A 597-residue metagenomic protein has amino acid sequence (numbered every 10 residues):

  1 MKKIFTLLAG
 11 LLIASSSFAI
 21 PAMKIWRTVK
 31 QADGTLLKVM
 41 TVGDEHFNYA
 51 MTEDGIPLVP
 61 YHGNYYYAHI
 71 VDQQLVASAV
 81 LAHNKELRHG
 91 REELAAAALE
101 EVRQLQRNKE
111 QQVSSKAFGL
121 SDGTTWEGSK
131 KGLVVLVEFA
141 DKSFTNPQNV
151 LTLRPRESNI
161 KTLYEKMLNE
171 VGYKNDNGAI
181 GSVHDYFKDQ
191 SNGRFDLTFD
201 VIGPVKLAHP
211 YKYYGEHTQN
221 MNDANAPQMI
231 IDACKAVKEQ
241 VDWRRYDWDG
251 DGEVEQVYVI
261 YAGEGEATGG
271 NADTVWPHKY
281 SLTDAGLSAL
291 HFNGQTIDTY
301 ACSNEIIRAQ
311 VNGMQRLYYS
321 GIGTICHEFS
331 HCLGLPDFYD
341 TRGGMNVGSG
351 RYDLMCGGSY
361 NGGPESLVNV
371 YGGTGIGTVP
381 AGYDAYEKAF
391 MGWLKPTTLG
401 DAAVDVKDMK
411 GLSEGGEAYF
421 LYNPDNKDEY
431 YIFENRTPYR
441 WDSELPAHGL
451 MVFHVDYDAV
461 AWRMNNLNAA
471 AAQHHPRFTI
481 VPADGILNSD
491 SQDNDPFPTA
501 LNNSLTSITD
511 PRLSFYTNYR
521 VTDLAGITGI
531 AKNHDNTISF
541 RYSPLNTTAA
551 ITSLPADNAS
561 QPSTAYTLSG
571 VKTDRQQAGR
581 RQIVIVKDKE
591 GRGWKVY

Functional and structural regions predicted by a protein language model:
M1-I4: Positively charged n-region of N-terminal signal peptides that target proteins for export
T6, S15-A19, T548-Y597: C-terminal outer-membrane/trafficking sorting elements
I20-K166, V455-V460, V481, G485 (+1 more regions): N-terminal low-structure segments adjacent to metalloprotease catalytic domains across cellular compartments
A22, V29-A32, V71, L81-C326 (+5 more regions): Zn2+-dependent metallopeptidase catalytic core
V42, V135-A140, I260-E264, L335-P336 (+3 more regions): Active-site-proximal beta-strand/loop segments in catalytic clefts of secreted hydrolases
T145-T152, S158, K166-G181, D185 (+5 more regions): Non-catalytic C-terminal accessory/binding modules of secreted extracellular proteins
K212-P227, M314-Y319, C332, P336-Y419: A domain-level signal for the mature, folded cores of soluble proteins
V259, G323-D337, F433: Active-site recognition of the HExxH zinc-binding catalytic motif
